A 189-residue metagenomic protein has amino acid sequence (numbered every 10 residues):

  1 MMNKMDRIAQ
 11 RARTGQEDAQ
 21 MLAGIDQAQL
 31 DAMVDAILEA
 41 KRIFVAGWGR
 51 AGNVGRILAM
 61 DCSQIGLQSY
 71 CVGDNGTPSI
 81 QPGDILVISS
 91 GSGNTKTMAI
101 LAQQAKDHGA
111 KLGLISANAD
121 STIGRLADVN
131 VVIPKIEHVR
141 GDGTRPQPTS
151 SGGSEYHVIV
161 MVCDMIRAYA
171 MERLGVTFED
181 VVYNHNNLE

Functional and structural regions predicted by a protein language model:
M1-A23: Generic N-terminal amphipathic, Lys/Arg-enriched alpha-helix
M1-N3, M165, M171-E189: A short, charged, Gly/Pro-tolerant segment at domain boundaries
K4, D26-Q29, K106: Residue-level recognition of alpha-helical structural elements
E17-I25, I65, I133, M165 (+1 more regions): Change "in soluble alpha/beta enzymes" to "in soluble alpha/beta proteins
L22-E39: A short, well-structured juxtamembrane/interface segment
R42-M161, R167: Glycine-rich phosphate-binding loops that contact phosphosugars or nucleotide phosphates
